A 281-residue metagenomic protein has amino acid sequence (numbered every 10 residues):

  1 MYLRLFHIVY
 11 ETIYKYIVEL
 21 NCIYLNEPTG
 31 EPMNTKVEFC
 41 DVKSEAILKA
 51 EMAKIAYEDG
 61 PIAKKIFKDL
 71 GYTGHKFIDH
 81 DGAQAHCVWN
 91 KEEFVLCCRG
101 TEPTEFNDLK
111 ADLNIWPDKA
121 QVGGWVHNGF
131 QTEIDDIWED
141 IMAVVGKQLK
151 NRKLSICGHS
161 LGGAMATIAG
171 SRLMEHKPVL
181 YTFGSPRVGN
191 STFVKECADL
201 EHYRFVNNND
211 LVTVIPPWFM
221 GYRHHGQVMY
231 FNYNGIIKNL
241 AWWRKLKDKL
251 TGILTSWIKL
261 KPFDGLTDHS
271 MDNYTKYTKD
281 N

Functional and structural regions predicted by a protein language model:
T12, Y16-C157, L161-N281: Non-catalytic, mobile gating and regulatory segments of ester bond hydrolases
